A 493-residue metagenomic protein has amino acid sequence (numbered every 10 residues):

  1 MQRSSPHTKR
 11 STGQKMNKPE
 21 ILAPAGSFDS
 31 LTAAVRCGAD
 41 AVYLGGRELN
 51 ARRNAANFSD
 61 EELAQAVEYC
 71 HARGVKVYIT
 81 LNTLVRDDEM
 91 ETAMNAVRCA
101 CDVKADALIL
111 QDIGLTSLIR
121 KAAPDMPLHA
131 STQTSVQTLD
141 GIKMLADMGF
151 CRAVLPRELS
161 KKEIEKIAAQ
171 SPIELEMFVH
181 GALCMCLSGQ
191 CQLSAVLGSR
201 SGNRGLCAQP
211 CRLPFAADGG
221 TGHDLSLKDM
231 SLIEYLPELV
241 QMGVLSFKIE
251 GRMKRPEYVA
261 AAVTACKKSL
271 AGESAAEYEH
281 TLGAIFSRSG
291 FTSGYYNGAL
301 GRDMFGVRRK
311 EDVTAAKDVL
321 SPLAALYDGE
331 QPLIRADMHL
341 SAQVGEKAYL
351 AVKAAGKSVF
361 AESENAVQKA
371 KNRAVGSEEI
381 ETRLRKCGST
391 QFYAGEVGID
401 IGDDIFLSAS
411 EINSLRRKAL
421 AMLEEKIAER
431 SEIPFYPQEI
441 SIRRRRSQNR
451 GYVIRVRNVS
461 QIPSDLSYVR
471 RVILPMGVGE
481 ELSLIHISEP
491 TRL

Functional and structural regions predicted by a protein language model:
R3, K9-R10, K15-C37, A41-A51 (+7 more regions): Surface-exposed amphipathic alpha-helical tracts and adjacent flexible/coil segments at the periphery of soluble enzymes
A51-N57: Short glycine-enriched, charge-decorated loop/helix-capping segments at active-site entrances that position
F58-E62: Glycine/small-residue-rich interface belts in oligomeric ring/scaffold proteins and their assembly partners
T116-R120: Short active-site loop/helix that positions an aromatic residue
Q137-G141: Short, glycine/polar-rich helix-capping loops at beta-to-alpha or helix-loop-helix junctions that flank or form
